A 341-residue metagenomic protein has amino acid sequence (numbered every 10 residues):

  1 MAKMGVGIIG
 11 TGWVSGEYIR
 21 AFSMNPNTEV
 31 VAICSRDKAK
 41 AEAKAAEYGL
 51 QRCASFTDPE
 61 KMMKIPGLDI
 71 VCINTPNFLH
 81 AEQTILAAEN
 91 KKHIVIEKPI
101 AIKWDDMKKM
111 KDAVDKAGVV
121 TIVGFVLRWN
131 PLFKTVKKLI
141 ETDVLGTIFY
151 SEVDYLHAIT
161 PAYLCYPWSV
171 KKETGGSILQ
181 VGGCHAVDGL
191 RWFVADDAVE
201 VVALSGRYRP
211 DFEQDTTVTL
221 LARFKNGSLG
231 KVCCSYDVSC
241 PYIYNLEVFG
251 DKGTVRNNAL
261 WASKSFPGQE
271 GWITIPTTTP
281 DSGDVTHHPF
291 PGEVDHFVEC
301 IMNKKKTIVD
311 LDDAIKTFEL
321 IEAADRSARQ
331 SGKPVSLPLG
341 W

Functional and structural regions predicted by a protein language model:
M1-Y48: N-terminal Rossmann-like dinucleotide-binding module
S15, I73, I96-E97, T121-V123 (+2 more regions): Hydrophobic residues in well-ordered beta-strands that form the structural core
R36, S239, S282-V294: Active-site loop of classical SDR/Rossmann-like NAD(P)-dependent oxidoreductases, centered on the catalytic Tyr-X3-Lys
L50-A113: Beta-loop-alpha module in the N-terminal Rossmann-like domain of NAD(P)-dependent dehydrogenases, especially those
I70-C72, K225, E299-W341: C-terminal helix-rich "cap/oligomerization" subdomain common to oxidoreductases
K109-V126, G146-S151: Rossmann-fold dehydrogenase core element
L127-D211, S331: Predominantly a Rossmann-like dinucleotide-binding segment in NAD(P)-dependent oxidoreductases
V181, V187-S263, P291-K306, S336-W341: Contiguous beta-strand/loop segments that form the cofactor/metal-binding neighborhood of enzyme cores
